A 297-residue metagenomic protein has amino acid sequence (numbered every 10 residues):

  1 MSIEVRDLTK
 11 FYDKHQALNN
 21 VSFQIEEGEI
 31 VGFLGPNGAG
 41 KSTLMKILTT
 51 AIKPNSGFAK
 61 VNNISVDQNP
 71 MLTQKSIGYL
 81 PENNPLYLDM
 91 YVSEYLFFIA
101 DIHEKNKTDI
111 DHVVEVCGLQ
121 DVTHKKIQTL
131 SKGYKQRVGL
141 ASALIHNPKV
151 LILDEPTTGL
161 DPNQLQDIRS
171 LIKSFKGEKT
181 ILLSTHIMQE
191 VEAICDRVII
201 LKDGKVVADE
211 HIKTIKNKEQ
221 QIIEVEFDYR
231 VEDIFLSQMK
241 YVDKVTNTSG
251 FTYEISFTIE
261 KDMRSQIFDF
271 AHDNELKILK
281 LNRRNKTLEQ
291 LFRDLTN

Functional and structural regions predicted by a protein language model:
M1-D7, T296-N297: Short, Lys/Arg-enriched, disordered terminal segments
S2-I3, K10-K202, V206-A208: ABC transporter nucleotide-binding domains
E27, D121, Y229, F257-K261: Non-catalytic surface loops within mature trypsin-like serine protease
F58, I222, K277-K280: Residues at or immediately flanking beta-strands
S76, Y95, D109, H211 (+3 more regions): Hydrophobic alpha-helical segments typical of transmembrane helices and their membrane-interface/capping positions
D167-S256: ABC transporter nucleotide-binding domain
I259-N297: C-terminal coupling/interaction segments
